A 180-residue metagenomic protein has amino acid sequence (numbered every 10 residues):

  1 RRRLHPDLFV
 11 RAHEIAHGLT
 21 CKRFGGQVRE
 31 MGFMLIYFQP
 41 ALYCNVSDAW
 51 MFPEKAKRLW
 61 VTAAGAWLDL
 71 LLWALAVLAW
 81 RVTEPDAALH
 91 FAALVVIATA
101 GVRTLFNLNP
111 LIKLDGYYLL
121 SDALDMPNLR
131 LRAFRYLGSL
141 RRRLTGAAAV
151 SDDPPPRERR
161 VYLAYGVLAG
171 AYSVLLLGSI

Functional and structural regions predicted by a protein language model:
R2-R159: Membrane-embedded catalytic scaffold of the fatty acid hydroxylase/desaturase
A147-I180: Active-site neighborhoods of metal-dependent hydrolases
